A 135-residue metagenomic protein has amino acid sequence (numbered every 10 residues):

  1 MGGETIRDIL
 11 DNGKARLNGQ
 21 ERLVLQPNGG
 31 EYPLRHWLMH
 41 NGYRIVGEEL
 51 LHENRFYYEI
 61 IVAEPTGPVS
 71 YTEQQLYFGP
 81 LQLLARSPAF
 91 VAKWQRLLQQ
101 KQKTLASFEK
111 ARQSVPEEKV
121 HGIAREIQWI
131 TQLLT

Functional and structural regions predicted by a protein language model:
M1-D11: Ordered, amphipathic secondary-structure segments that act as subunit-interaction surfaces in large macromolecular
I9-G13, N54-Y58, Q75-S87: Short, surface-exposed, charge-dense and proline/glycine-enriched linear segments
L10-I61: C-terminal substrate-binding/active-site "lid" region of AdoMet-derived donor-dependent transferases
T66, S70-T135: An accessory alpha-helical subdomain
